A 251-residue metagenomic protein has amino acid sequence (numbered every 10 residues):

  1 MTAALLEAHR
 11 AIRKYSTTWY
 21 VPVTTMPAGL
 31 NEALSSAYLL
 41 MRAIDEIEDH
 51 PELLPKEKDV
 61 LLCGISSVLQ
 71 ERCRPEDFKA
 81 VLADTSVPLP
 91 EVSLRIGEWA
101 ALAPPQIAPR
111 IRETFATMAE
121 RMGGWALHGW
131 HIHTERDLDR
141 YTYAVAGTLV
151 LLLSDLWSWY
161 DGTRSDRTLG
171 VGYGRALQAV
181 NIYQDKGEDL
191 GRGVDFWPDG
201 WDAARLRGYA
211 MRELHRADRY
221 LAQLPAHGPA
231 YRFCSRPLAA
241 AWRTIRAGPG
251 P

Functional and structural regions predicted by a protein language model:
M1-A179, Y183-P251: Catalytic cores of Mg2+-dependent Asp-rich isoprenoid enzymes
